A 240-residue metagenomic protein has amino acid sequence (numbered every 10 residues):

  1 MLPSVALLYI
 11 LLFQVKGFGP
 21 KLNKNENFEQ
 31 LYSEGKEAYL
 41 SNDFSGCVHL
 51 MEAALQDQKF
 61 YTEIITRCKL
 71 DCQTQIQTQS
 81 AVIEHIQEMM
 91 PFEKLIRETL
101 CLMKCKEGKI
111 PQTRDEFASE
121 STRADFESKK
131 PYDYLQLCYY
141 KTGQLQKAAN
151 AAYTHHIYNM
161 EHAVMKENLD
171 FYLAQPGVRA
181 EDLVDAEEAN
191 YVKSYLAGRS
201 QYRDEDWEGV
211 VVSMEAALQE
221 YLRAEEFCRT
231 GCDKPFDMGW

Functional and structural regions predicted by a protein language model:
L2-G17: Cleavable N-terminal signal peptides of Sec/SRP-targeted secreted and luminal proteins
K16-Q30, F117-K130, V178-V192: TPR-adjacent "capping" and linker segments in tetratricopeptide-repeat scaffold/adaptor proteins
K21, F44-V82, H156-A174, M214-W240: Short, charge-rich amphipathic alpha-helical segments embedded in non-transmembrane helical bundles/solenoids
N27, E34, R67-D71, L135-L137 (+5 more regions): Structural register within alpha-helical repeat arrays
N27, Y32, A38-L40, Y139-Y140 (+3 more regions): Hydrophobic/aromatic side-chain positions at a characteristic register within alpha-helices of tetratricopeptide repeats
N27, Y61, S128, L145 (+3 more regions): Residue-level recognition of tetratricopeptide repeat
Q73-F117, Y140-L145, Y172-L196, F236-W240: Alpha-helical linker/edge segments of TPR/alpha-solenoid repeat scaffolds and analogous pre-/post-domain helices
